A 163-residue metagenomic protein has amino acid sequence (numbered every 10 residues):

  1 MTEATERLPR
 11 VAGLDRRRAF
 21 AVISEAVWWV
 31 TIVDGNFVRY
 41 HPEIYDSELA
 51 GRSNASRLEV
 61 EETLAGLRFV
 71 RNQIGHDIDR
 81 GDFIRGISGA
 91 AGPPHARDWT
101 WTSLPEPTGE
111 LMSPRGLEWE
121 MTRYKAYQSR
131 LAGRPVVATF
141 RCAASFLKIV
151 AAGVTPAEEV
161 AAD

Functional and structural regions predicted by a protein language model:
M1-S24, Y45-D163: Acidic, Ser/Thr/Gly/Pro-rich intrinsically disordered interaction regions
E3-R7, W29-N36: Amphipathic, well-ordered alpha-helical segments in soluble domains
D34-Y45, D79: Membrane-helix exit/interface motif
